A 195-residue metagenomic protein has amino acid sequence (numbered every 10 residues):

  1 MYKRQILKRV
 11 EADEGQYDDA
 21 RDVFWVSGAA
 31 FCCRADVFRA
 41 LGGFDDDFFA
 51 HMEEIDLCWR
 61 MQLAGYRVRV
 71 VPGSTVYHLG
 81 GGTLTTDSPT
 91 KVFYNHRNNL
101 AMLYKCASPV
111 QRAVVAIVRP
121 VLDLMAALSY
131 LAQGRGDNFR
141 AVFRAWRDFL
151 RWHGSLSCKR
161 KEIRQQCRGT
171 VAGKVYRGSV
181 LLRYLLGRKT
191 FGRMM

Functional and structural regions predicted by a protein language model:
K3-F49, I55, A64: Acidic/His-rich active-site region of diverse nucleotide-sugar glycosyltransferases
E11-V23, C32, S157-M195: Glycine-rich phosphate/pyrophosphate-binding loop and adjacent beta-alpha nucleotide/cofactor-binding cores
S27, W59, P72: A cytosolic small-molecule/anion-sensing beta-strand core signal
R34-A35, R60, N99: Short, cationic motifs built from Arg/Lys/His that form the positively charged side of catalytic pockets
R39, W59, L103: A cross-family signal for key residues in well-ordered alpha-helices that form functional helical elements
A50-H51, V92: Short, conserved glycine- and acidic-residue-centered signature motifs in active-site or ligand-binding loops
E54-R60, V76: Short active-site alpha-helical segment characteristic of glycosyltransferases and processive polysaccharide synthases
L63-K161, Q165-G173, S179: Active-site-adjacent helix/loop segment of glycosyltransferases that harbors family-specific signature motifs
